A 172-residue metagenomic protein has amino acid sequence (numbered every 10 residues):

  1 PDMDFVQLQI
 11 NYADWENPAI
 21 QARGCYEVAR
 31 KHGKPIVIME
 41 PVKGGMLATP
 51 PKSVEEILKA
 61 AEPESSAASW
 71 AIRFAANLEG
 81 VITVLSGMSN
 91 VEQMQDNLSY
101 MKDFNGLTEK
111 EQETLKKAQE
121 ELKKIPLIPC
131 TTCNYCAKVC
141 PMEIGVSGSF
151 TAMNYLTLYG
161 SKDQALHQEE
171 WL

Functional and structural regions predicted by a protein language model:
P1-T131, Y135-I144, G148, L158 (+1 more regions): Beta/alpha (TIM)-barrel catalytic core signal, keyed to glycine-rich beta->alpha loops juxtaposed to Asp/Glu that bind
T151: Phosphate-coordinating loops and pocket residues in cytosolic domains that bind phosphorylated ligands
